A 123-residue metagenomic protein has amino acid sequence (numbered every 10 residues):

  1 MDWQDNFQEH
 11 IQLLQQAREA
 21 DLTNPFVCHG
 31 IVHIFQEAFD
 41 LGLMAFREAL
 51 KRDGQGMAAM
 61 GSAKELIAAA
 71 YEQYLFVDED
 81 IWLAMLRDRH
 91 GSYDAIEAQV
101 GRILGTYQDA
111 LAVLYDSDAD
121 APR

Functional and structural regions predicted by a protein language model:
M1-R123: Solvent-exposed interaction patches of small proteins and small membrane subunits
